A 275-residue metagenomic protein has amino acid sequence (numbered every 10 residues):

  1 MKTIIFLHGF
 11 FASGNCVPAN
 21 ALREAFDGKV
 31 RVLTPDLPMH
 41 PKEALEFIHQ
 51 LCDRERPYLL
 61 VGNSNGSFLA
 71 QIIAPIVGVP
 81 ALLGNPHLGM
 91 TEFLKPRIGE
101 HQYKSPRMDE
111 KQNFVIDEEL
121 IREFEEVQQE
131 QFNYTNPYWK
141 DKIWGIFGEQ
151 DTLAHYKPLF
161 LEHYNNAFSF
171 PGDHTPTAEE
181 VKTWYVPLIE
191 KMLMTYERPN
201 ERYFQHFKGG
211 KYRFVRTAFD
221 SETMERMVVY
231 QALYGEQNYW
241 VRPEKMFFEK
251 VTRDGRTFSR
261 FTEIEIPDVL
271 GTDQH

Functional and structural regions predicted by a protein language model:
M1-R54, H174, Y196-E197: Active-site catalytic motif of lipid deacylating hydrolases and related acyltransferases
F6-F10, V61, I146-G148: Short hydrophobic segments within beta-strands
G9, P35-P38, V79-T91: Active-site nucleophile loop of the alpha/beta-hydrolase fold
E55-L59: Short acidic/histidine-rich motifs immediately flanking catalytic phosphotransfer sites in two-component signaling
L60-A70: Gly/Ala-rich beta-loop-alpha elbow adjacent to hydrolase catalytic centers
F68, I72-L82: Conserved hydrolase catalytic core segment
L82-M192: The alpha/beta-hydrolase serine catalytic core
K191-H275: Mixed-charge, low-complexity intrinsically disordered regions
